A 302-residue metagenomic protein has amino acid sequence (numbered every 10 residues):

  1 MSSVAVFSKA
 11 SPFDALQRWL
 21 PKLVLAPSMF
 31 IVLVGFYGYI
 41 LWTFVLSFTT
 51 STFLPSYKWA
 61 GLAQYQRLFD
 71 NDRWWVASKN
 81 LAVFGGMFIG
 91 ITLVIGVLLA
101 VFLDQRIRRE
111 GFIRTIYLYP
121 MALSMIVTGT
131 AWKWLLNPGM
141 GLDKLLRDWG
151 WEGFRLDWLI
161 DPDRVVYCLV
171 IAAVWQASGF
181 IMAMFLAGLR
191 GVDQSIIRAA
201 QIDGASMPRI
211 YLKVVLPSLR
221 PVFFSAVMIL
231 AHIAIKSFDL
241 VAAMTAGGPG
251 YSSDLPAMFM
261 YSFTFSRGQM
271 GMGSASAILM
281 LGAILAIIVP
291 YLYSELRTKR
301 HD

Functional and structural regions predicted by a protein language model:
M1-L16: Short, Lys/Arg-rich, polar N-terminal cytosolic tail immediately upstream of the first transmembrane signal-anchor
Q17-D302: A structural signal for multi-pass alpha-helical bundles of membrane permease subunits that mediate small-molecule
